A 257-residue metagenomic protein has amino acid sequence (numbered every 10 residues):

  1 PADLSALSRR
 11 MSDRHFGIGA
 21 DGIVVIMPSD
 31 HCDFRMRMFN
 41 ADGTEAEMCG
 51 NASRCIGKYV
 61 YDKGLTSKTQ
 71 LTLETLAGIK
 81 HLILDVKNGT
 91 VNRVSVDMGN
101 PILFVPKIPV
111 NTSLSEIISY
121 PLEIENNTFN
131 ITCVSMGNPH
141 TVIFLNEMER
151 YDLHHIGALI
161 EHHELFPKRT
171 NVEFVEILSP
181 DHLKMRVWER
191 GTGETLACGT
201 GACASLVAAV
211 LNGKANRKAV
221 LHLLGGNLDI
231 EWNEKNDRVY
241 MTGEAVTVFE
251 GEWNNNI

Functional and structural regions predicted by a protein language model:
P1-T90, T141-I257: A glycine-rich beta-to-alpha transition motif near the start of alpha/beta enzyme domains, typified by
L71-L73, I117-I124, V134, A219-L221: Short acidic-hydrophobic surface loop/beta-edge motif
L82, T128-C133: Short, surface-exposed loop motifs enriched in S/T, G, D/E and P with embedded aromatic residues
R93-S95, G99-P101: Membrane helix-loop-helix hairpins that form the core translocation module of multi-pass transporters
N100-I102, M136-H140, A245: Glycine-rich beta-alpha junction loops
I102-N130: Active-site glycine-rich loop that binds ribose-phosphate moieties when present
I131, P139-V142: Selected transmembrane alpha-helices and immediately adjacent juxtamembrane segments of polytopic inner-membrane
V134-M136, A158: Membrane-interfacial helix-loop segments of redox and metal-homeostasis proteins, especially TM-loop-TM junctions
